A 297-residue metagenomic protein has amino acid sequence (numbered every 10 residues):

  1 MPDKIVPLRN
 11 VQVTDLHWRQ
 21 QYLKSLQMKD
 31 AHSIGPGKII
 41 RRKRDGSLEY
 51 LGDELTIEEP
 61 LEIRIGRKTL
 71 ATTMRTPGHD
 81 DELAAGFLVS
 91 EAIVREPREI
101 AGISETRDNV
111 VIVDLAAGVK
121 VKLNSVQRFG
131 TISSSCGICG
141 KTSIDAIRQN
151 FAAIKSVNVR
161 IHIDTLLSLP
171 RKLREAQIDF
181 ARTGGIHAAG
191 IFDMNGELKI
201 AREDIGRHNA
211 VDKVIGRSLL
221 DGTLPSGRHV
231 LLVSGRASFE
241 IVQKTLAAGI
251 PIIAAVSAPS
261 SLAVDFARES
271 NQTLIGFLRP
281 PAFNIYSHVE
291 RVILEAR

Functional and structural regions predicted by a protein language model:
P2, V6-P7, L16, Q20-L23: Short, low-complexity intrinsically disordered segments enriched in A/P/G/S/L with frequent Arg, especially at protein
P7-L8, G276: Alpha-helical interaction segments
L26-A189, D193-M194, L198-A201: Intrinsically disordered, low-complexity regions enriched in acidic/Ser/Thr/Pro/Gln residues
H79, S143, H162-T165, L169 (+6 more regions): General structural feature for long, well-ordered alpha-helical segments within catalytic domains of soluble enzymes
H79-D81, V121-K122, R207-A210, I293-L294: A short local loop/turn or secondary-structure capping micro-motif enriched for an aromatic residue
Q127, H208-R297: Feature captures the catalytic cores and cofactor-binding loops of soluble hydro-lyases/lyases that act on carboxylate
I178, R182-L231: Histidine/lysine/aspartate-rich catalytic loop segments that bind and position anionic ligands
